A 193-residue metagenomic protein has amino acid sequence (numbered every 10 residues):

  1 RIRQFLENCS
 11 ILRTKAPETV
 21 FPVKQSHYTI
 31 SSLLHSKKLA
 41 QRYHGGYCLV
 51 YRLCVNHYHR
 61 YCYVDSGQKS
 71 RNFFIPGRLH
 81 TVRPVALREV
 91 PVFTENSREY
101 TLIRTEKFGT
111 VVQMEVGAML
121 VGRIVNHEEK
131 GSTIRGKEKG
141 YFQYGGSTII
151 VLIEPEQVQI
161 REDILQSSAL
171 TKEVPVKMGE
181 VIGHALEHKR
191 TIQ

Functional and structural regions predicted by a protein language model:
R1-Q193: Contiguous, well-folded functional domains in the mature portion of proteins
